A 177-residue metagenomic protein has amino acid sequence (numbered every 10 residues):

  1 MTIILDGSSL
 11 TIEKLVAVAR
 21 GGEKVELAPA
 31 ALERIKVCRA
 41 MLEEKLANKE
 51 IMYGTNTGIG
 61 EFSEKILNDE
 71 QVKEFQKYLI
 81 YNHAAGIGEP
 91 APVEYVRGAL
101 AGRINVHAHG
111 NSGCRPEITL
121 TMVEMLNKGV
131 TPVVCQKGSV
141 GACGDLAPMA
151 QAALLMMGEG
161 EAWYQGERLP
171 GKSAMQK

Functional and structural regions predicted by a protein language model:
M1-K177: Conserved, well-structured ligand/cofactor-binding cores
